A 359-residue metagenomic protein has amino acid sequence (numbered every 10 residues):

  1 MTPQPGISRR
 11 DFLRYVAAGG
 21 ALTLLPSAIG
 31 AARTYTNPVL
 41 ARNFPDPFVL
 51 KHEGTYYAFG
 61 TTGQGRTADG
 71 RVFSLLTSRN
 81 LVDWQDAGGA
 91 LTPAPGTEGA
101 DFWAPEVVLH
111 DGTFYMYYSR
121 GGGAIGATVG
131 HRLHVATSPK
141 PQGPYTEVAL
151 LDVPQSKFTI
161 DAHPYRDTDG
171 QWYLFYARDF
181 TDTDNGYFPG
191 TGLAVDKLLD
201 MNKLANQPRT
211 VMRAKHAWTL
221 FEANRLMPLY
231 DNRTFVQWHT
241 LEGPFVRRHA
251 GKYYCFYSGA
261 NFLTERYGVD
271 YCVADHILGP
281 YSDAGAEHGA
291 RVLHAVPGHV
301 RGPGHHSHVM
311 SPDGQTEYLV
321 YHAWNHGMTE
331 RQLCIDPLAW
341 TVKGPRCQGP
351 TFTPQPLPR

Functional and structural regions predicted by a protein language model:
T2-R359: Carbohydrate-active catalytic/glycan-binding domains of CAZyme proteins, especially the secreted or lumenal ectodomains
